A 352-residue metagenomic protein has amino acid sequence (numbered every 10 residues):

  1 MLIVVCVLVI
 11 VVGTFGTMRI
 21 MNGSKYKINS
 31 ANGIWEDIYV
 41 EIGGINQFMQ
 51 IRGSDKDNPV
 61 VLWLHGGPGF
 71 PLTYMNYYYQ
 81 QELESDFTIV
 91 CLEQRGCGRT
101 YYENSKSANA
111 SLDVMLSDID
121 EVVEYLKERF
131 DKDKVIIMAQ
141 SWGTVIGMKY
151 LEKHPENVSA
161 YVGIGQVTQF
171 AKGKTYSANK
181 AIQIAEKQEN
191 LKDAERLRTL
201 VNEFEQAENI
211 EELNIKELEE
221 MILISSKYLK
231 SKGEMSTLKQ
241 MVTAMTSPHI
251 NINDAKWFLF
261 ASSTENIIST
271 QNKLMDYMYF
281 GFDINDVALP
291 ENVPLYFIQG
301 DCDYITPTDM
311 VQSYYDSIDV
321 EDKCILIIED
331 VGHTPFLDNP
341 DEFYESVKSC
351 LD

Functional and structural regions predicted by a protein language model:
P71-Q80: The serine-hydrolase catalytic nucleophile loop
T73-Y74, G96-A110, K172, F336: Glycine-rich "HGGG/HGxG" loop immediately N-terminal to the catalytic nucleophile of the alpha/beta-hydrolase
E84-Y102: Conserved alpha/beta-hydrolase
V114-K134: Conserved acidic catalytic loop of the alpha/beta-hydrolase fold
V158-Q206: A catalytic-pocket lid/entrance helix-loop region that shapes and gates access to the active site across common
L191-D286, V293: Alpha/beta-hydrolase
P290-E291, F297-Q299, D303: Short beta-strand/loop motif that positions the catalytic acidic residue of the alpha/beta-hydrolase fold
V331-P340: Catalytic histidine-centered segment of alpha/beta-hydrolase-like enzymes
